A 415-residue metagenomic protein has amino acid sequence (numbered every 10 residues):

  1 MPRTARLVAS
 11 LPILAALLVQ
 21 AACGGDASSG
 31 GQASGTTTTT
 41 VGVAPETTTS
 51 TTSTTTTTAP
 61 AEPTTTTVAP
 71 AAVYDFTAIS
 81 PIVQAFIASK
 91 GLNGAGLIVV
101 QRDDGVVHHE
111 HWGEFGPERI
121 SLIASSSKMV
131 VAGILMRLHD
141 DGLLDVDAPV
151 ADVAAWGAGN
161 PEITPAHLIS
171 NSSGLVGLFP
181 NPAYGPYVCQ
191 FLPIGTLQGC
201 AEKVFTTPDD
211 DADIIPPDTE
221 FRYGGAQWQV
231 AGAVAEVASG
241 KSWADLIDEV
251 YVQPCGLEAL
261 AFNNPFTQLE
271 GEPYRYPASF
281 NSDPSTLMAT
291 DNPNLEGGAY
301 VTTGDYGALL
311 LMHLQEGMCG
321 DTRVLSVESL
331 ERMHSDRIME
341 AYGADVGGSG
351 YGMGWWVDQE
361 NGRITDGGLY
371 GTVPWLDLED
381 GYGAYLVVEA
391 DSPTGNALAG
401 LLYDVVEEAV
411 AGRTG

Functional and structural regions predicted by a protein language model:
M1-A21: Sec-dependent bacterial lipoprotein signal peptides
C23-A33: Bacterial lipoprotein signal-peptidase II cleavage site
S34-V68: Extracellular mucin-like PTS domains
T66-R102, A201, F205: Beta-lactamase-like hydrolase cores
Q84-G116, P374-D377, G383-Y385: A short, well-structured edge-of-sheet supersecondary motif
K90-G94, E110-L168, D213-A226, N294-G297: Short active-site loop at a secondary-structure junction that contains or immediately precedes the catalytic residue(s)
P161-D366: Short, surface-exposed loop or secondary-structure junction motifs that flank catalytic or metal-binding residues
P393-G415: Short, gly/Ser/Thr-rich active-site loops of penicillin-recognizing serine hydrolases
